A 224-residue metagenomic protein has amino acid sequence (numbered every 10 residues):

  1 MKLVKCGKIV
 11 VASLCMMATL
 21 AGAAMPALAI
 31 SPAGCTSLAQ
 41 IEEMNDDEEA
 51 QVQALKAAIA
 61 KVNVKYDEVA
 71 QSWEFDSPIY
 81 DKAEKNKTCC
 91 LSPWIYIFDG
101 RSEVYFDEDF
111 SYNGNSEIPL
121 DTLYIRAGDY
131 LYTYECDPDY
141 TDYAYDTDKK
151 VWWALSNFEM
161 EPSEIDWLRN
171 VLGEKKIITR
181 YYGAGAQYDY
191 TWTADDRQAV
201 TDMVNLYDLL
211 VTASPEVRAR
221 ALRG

Functional and structural regions predicted by a protein language model:
K2-L14: Bacterial N-terminal signal peptides that target proteins for export
A18-S31: C-terminal segment of classical bacterial N-terminal signal peptides
L28-G224: A generic "folded-domain core" signal
